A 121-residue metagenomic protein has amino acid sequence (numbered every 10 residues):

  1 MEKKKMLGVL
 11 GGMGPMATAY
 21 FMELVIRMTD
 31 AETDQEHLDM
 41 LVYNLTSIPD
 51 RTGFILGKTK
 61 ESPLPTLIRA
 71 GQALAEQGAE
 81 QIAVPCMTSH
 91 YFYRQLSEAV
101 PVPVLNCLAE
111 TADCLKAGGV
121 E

Functional and structural regions predicted by a protein language model:
M1-E121: Non-catalytic structural scaffold of enzyme domains
